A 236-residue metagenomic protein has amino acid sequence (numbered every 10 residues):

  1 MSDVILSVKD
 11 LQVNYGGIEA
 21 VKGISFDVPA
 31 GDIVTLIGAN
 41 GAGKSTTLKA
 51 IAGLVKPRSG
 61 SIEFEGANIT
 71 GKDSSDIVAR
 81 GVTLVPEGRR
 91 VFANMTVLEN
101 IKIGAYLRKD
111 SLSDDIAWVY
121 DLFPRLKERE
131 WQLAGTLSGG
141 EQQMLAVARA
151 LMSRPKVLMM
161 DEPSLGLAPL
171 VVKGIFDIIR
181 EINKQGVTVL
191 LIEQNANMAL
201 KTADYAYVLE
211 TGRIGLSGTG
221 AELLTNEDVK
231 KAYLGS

Functional and structural regions predicted by a protein language model:
S2-S236: Glycine-rich phosphate-binding loops of nucleotide-dependent enzymes
